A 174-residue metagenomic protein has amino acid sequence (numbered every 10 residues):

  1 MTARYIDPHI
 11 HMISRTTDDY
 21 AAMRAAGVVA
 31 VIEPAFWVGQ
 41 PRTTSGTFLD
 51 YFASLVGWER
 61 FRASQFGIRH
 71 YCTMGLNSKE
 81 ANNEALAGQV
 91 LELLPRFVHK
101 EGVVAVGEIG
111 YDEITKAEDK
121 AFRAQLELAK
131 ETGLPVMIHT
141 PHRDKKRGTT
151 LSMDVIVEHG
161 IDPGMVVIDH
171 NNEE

Functional and structural regions predicted by a protein language model:
M1-E174: Mid-domain alpha/beta scaffold segments of enzyme catalytic cores
